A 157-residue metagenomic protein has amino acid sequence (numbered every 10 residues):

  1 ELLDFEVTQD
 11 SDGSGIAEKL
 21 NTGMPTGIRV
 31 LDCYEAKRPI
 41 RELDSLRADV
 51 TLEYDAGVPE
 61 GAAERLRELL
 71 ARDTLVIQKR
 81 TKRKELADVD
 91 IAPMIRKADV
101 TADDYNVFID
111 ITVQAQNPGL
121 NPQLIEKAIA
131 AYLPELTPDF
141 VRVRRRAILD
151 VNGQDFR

Functional and structural regions predicted by a protein language model:
E1-T51: Ordered, amphipathic secondary-structure segments that act as subunit-interaction surfaces in large macromolecular
D4-E6, D49-E53, D99, D110-Q114: Residue-level recognition of well-ordered beta-strand positions that form the cores of beta-sheet-rich folds across
T8-D12, G23, E53-G57, D103 (+1 more regions): Generic structural motif
G13, A36-R38, V58, N106-F108 (+1 more regions): Residues in flexible loops and secondary-structure boundaries
G13-M24, G61-A71, L124-I129: Short amphipathic alpha-helices in soluble, non-transmembrane regions that often serve as interface/regulatory elements
R41-L43, P59, P118: Short capping loops/turns at secondary-structure boundaries
D49-A87: A contiguous pocket-lining binding segment that forms or flanks enzyme active sites
R72-R157: Core RNA-modification/binding signature centered on pseudouridine synthases
